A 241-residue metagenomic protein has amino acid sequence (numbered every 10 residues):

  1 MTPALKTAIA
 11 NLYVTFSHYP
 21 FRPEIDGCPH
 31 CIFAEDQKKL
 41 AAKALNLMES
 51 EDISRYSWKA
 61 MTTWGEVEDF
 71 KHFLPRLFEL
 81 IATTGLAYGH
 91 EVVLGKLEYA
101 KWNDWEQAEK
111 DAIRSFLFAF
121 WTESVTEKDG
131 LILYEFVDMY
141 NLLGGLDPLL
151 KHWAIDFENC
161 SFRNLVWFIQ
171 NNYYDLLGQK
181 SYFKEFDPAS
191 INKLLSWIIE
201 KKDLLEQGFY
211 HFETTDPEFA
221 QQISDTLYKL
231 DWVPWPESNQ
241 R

Functional and structural regions predicted by a protein language model:
M1-D26, L177-R241: Terminal, non-catalytic domain-edge segments
M1-V92: N-terminal domain-start signal
L5-F16, D36, I53-S57, F70 (+12 more regions): Generic structural signal of hydrophobic/aromatic residues within well-ordered alpha-helices of folded domains
M61-E66, F70-I199: Eukaryote-skewed repeat-based solenoidal scaffolds used as protein-protein interaction platforms, primarily
